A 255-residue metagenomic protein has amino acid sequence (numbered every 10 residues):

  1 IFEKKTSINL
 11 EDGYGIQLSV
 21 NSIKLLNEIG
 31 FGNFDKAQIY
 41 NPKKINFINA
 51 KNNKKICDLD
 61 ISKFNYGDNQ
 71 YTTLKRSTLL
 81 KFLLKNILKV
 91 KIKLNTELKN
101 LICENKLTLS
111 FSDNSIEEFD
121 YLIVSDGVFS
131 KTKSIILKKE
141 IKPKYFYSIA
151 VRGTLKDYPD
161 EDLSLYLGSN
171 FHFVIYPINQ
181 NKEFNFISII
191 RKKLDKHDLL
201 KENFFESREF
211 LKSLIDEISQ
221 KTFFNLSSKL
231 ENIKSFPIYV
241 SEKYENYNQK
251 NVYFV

Functional and structural regions predicted by a protein language model:
I1-F2, I123-V124, V151, I175 (+4 more regions): Conserved mid-domain beta->alpha element of the FAD-binding
I1-G13: Glycine-rich FAD pyrophosphate-binding loop
F2-K4, K75, L94, I190 (+1 more regions): A secondary-structure boundary/capping signal
S19-L137, I141-T154, D195-H197, K201 (+1 more regions): Conserved N-terminal helical subregion
K54-Y71, K75-L80, D113-S115, P159-S235: Conserved FAD/dinucleotide-binding core of flavoprotein oxidoreductases
L94, N105, S169-F171, K234 (+1 more regions): Short beta-strand or tight-loop elements that sit immediately N-terminal to catalytic metal-binding acidic residues
E118, E183, K250-N251: Conserved catalytic motifs of the protein kinase core domain
